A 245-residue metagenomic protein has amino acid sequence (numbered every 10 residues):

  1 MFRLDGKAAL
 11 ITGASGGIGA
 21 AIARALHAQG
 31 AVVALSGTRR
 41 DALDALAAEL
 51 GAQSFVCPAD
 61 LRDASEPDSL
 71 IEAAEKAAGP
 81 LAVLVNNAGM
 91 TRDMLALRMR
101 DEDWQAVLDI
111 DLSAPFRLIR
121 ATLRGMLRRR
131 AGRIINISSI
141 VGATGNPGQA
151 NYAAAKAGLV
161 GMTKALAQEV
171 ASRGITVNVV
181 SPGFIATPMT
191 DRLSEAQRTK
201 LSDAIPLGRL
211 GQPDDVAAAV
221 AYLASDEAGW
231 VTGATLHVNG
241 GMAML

Functional and structural regions predicted by a protein language model:
A8, S15-G16: Conserved glycine-rich cofactor-binding loop
Q29-L46: Conserved glycine-rich Rossmann-like NAD(P)H-binding loop of the short-chain dehydrogenase/reductase
L95-A96, R100-L108, T190, L201: Substrate-binding pocket helix/loop in short-chain dehydrogenase/reductase
I119, A155, T163: Active-site helix of classical SDR
R124, Q168-S172, G229: Alpha-helical segment proximal to the catalytic Tyr-Lys
S139: Residue(s) in the substrate-gating loop at a strand-loop-helix junction that position the organic substrate next
A171, T176, V231-G233, N239: Short, small/polar-rich loop/turn modules that mediate ligand/substrate recognition or access, typified
